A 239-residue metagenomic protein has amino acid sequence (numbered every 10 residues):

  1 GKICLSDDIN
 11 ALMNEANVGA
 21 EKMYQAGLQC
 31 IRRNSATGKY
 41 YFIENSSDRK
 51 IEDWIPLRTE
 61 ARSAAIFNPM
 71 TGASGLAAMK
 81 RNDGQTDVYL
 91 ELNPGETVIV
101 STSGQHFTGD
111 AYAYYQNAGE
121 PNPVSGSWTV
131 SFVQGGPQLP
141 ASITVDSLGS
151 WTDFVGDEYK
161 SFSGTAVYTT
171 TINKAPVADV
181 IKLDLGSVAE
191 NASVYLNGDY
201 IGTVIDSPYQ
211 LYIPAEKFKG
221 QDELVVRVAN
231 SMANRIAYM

Functional and structural regions predicted by a protein language model:
G1-T165, N173-V180, D199-V204, Y212-P214 (+3 more regions): Carbohydrate-binding surfaces of carbohydrate-active enzymes
K160, G186, A237: Flexible, active-site-adjacent loop/turn segments at secondary-structure boundaries
I172, P176-A192, L224-V226: A short beta-strand element within beta-rich, extracytoplasmic domains of secreted/secretory-pathway proteins
M232-M239: Edge beta-strands of jelly-roll/beta-sandwich modules across compartments, strongly enriched in secreted/luminal
